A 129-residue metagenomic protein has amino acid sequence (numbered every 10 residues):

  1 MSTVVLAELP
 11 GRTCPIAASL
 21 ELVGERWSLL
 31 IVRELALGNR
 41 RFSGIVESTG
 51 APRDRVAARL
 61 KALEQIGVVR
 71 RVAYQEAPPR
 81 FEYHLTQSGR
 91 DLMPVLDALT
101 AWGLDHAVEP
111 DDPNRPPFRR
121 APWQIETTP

Functional and structural regions predicted by a protein language model:
M1-G11: N-terminal intrinsically disordered/low-complexity leader segments
L9, K61-I66, A98-L99: Conserved N-terminal glycine/acidic-rich loop preference
P10-R55: N-terminal helix-turn-helix DNA-binding core of bacterial DNA-binding proteins
L20, L29-L30, L35, L60-L63 (+3 more regions): Generic leucine side-chain signal with a strong bias for well-ordered alpha-helical environments
G24, Q75-L99: Basic, amphipathic "hinge/linker" alpha-helix immediately C-terminal to the N-terminal HTH DNA-binding motif
F42-P78: Canonical helix-turn-helix DNA-binding module
D91-P129: Amphipathic alpha-helical dimerization/coiled-coil segments that flank or bridge DNA-binding/regulatory modules
